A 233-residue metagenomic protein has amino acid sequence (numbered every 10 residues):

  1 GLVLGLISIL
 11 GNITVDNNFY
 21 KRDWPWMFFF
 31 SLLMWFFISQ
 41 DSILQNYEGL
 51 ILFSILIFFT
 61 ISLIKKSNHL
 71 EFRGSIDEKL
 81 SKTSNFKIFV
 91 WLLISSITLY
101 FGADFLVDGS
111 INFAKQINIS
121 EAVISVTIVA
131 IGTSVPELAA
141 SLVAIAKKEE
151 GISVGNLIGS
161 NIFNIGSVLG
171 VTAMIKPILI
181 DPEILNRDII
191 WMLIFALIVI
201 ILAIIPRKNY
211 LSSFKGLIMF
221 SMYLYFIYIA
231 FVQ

Functional and structural regions predicted by a protein language model:
G1-Q233: Hydrophobic alpha-helical segments, chiefly the membrane-spanning helices and signal/signal-anchor peptides
